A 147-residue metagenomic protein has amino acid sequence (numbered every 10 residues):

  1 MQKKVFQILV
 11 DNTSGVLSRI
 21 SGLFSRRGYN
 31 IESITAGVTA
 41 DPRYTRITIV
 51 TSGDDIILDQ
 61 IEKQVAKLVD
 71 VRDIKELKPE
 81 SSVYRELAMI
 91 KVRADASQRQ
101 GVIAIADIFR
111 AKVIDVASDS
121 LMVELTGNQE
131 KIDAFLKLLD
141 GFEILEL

Functional and structural regions predicted by a protein language model:
M1-T45, V50-L147: Long, contiguous binding/interaction regions
